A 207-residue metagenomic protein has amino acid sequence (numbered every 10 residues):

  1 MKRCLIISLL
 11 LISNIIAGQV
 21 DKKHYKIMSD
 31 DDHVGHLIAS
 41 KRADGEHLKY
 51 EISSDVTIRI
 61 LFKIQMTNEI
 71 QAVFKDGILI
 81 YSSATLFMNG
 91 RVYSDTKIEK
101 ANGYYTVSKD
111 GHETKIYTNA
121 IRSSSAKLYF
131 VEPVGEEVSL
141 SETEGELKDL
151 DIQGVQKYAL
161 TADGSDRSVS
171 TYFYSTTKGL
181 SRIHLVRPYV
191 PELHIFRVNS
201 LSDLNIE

Functional and structural regions predicted by a protein language model:
M1-C4: Positively charged n-region of N-terminal signal peptides that target proteins for export
I6, Y25-S29, H47-K49, G135 (+1 more regions): Amphipathic, alpha-helical segments enriched in basic
L9-A17: Hydrophobic h-region of N-terminal signal peptides that target proteins for export in Gram-negative bacteria
A17-Q19, I38-A43, E113-A120: Charged, low-complexity, helix/coiled-coil-prone segments
V20-K100: N-terminal mature ectodomain segment of secretory-pathway/periplasmic proteins
S83, F87-P191, I195-R197, L201-E207: Solvent-exposed helix/loop surface patches that form functional interfaces
